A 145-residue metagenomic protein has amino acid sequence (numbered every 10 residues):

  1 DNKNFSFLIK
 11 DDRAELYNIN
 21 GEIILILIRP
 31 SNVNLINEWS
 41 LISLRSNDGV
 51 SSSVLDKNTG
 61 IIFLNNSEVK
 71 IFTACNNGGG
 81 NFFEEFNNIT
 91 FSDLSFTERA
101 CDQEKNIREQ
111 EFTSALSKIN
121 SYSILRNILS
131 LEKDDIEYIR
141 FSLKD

Functional and structural regions predicted by a protein language model:
D1-D145: Lipid interaction determinants
